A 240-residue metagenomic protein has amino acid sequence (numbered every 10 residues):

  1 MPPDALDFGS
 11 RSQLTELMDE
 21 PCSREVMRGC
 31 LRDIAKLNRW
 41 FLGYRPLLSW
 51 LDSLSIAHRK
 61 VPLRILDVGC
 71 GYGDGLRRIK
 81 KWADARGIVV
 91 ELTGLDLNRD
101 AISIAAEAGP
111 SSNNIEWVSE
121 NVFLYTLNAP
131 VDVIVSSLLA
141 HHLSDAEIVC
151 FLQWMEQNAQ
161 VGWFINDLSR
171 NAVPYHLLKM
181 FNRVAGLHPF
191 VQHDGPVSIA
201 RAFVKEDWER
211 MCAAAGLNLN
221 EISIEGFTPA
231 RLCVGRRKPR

Functional and structural regions predicted by a protein language model:
M1-E20: N-terminal auxiliary segments of SAM/dcSAM-dependent transferases
L17, R24-L54: Class I SAM-dependent methyltransferase Rossmann-like catalytic core, especially the SAM/SAH-binding loop
L66, Y72-L124: Class I SAM-dependent methyltransferase SAM/SAH-binding core
V135: A conserved beta-strand element that flanks and buttresses the S-adenosyl-L-methionine
L143-W154: A short, conserved alpha-helix within the catalytic core of class I
A159-L168: Conserved beta-strand signature within the Rossmann-like core of class I S-adenosyl-L-methionine
L168-C212, I224: C-terminal alpha-helical "lid/dimerization" subdomain adjacent to the S-adenosyl-L-methionine
S223-R240: Core SAM-dependent methyltransferase catalytic element
